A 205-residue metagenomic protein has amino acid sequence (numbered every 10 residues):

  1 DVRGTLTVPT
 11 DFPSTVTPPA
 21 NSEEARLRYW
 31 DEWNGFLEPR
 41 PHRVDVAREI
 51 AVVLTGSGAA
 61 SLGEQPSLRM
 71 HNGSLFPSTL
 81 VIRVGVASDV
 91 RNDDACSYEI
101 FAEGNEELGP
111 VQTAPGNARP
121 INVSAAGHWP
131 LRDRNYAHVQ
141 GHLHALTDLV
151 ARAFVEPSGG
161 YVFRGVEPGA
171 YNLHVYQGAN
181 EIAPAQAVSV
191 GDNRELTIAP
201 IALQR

Functional and structural regions predicted by a protein language model:
D1-R205: Extracytoplasmic copper-binding redox domains, predominantly the cupredoxin/blue-copper superfamily
